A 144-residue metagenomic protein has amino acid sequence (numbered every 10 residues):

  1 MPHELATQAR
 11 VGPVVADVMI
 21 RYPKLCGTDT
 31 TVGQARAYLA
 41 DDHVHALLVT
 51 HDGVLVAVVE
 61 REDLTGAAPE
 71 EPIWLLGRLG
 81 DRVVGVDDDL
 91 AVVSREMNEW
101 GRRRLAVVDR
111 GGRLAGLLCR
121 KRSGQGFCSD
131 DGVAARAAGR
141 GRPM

Functional and structural regions predicted by a protein language model:
M1-M144: Tandem CBS (Cystathionine beta-synthase) repeat/Bateman regulatory domains
